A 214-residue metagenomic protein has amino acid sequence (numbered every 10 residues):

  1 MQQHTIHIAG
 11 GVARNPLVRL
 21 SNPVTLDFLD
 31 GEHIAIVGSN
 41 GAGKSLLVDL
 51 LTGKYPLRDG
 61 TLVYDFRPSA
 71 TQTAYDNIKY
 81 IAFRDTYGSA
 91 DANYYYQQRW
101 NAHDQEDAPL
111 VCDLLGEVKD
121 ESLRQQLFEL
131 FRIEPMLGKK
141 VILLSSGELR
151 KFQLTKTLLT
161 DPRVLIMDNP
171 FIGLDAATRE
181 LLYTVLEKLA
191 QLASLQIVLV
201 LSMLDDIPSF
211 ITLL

Functional and structural regions predicted by a protein language model:
M1-E32, G41, Y55-R58: A short, flexible loop at the N-terminus of ABC-type nucleotide-binding domains that lies
V48-V118: ABC ATPase nucleotide-binding domain signature region
K140-L144: Conserved ABC ATPase signature
L154: Hydrophobic anchor residue at the start of the ABC signature
L165-N169: Catalytic Walker B motif of ABC-type/P-loop ATPase nucleotide-binding domains
A176-T178: Helix N-cap at the start of a conserved alpha-helix in ABC-type nucleotide-binding domains
V200-M203: H-loop/switch region of ABC-family ATPase nucleotide-binding domains
